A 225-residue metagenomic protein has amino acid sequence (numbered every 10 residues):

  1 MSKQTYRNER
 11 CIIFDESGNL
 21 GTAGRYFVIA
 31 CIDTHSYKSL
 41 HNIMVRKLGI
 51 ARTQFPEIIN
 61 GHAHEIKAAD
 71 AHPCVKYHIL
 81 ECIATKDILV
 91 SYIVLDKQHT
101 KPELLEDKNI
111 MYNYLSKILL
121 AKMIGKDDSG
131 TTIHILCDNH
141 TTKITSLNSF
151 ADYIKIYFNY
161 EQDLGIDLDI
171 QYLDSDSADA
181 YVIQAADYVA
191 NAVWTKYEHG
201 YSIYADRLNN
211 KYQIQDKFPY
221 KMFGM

Functional and structural regions predicted by a protein language model:
M1-M225: Phosphate-ester processing/binding pockets and catalytic centers
